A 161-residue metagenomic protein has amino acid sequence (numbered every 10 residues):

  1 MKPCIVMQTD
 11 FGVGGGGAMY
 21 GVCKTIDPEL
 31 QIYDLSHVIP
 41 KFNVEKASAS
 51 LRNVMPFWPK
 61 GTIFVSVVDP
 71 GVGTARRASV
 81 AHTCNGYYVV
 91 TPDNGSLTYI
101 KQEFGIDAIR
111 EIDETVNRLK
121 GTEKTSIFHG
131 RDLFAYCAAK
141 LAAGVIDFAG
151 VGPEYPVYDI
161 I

Functional and structural regions predicted by a protein language model:
P3-C4, G16, P28-Q31, P40-A49 (+2 more regions): Active-site histidine-anchored catalytic micro-motif
M7: Acidic, glycine-enriched active-site microenvironments
D10, D69, C137: Divalent metal-coordination and catalytic microenvironments
V13-I26: Phosphate-binding glycine-rich loops and their immediate beta-loop-alpha structural context
I26-E29, V54-W58, E103, K140-F148: Change "in soluble alpha/beta enzymes" to "in soluble alpha/beta proteins
H37: Active-site catalytic motif of lipid deacylating hydrolases and related acyltransferases
K120-I161: Anionic-ligand-binding alpha/beta catalytic cores of soluble enzymes and soluble regulatory domains that recognize
